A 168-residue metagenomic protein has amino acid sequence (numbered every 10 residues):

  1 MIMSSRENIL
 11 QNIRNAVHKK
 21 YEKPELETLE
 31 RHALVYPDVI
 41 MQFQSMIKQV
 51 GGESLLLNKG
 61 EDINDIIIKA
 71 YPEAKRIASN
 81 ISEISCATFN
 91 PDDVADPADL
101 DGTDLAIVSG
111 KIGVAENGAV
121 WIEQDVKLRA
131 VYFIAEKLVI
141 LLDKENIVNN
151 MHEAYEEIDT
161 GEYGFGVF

Functional and structural regions predicted by a protein language model:
I2-F168: The feature marks the mature, well-folded catalytic cores of soluble enzymes
